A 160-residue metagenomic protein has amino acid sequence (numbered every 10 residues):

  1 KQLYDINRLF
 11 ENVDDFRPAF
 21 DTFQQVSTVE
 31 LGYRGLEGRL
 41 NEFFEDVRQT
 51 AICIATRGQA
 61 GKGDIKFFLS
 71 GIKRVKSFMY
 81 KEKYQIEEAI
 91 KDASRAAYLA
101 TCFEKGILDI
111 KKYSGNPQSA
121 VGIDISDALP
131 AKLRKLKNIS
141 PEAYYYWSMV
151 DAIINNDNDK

Functional and structural regions predicted by a protein language model:
K1-K160: Compositionally biased terminal segments of proteins
